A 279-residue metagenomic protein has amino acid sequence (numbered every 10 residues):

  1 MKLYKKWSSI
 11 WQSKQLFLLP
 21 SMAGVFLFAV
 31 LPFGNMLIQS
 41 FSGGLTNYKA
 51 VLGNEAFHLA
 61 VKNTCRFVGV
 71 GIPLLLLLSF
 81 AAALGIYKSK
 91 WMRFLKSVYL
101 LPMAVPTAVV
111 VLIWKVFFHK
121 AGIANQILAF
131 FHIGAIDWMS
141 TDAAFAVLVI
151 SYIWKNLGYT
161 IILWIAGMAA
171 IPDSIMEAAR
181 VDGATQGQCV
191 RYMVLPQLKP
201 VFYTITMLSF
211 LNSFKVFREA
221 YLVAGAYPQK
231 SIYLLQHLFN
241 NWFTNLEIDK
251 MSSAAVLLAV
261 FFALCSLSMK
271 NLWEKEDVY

Functional and structural regions predicted by a protein language model:
M1-Y4: N-terminal hydrophobic targeting signals that begin at the initiator methionine
K6-Y279: A structural signal for multi-pass alpha-helical bundles of membrane permease subunits that mediate small-molecule
